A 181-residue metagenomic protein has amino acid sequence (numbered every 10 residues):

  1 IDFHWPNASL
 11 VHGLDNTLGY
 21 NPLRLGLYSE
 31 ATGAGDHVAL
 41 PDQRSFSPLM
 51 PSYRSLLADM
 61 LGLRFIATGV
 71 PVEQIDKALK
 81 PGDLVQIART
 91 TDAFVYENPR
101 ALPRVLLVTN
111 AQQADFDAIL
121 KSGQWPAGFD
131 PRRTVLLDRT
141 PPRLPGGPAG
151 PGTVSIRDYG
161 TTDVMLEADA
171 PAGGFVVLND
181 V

Functional and structural regions predicted by a protein language model:
I1-H12: Transmembrane helical bundles and short interhelical boundary loops of multi-pass, membrane-embedded
W5, Q43-R44: Short, charged, low-hydrophobicity "junction" segments
L10-L27, A31-P41, P48-V181: Flexible, solvent-exposed extracytoplasmic
